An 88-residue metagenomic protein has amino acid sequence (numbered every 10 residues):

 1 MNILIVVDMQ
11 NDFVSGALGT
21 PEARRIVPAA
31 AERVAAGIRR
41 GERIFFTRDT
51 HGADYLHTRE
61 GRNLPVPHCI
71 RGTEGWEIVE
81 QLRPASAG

Functional and structural regions predicted by a protein language model:
M1-G88: Active-site acidic carboxylates
